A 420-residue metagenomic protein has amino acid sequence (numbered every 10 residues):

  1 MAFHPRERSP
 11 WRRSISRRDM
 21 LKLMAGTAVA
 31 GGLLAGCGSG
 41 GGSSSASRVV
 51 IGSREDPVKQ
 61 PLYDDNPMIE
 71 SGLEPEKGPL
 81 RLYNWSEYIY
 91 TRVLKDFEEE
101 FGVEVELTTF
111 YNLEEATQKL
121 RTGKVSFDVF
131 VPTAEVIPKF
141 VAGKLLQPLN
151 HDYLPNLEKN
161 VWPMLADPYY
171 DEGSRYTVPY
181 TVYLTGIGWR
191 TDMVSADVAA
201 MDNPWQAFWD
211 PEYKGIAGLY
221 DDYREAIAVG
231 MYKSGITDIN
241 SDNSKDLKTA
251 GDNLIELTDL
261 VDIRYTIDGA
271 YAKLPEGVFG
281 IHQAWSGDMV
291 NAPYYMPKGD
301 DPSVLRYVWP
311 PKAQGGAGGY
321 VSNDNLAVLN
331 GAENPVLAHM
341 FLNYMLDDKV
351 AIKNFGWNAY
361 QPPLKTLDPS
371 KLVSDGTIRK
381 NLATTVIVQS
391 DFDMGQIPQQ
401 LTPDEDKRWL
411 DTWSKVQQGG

Functional and structural regions predicted by a protein language model:
M1-I15, D19, G26-L33: N-terminal secretory signal peptides
G38-S47: Bacterial lipoprotein signal-peptidase II cleavage site
V58-K139: Early extracytoplasmic/lumenal segment of secretory-pathway proteins
R121, V125-P132, Q147-W189, G215-I216: A structural signal for short loop-to-beta-strand junctions that line the ligand-binding cleft of periplasmic/secreted
P138, G218-A226, G230, S234 (+1 more regions): Ligand-binding pocket segment of bilobal, Venus flytrap-like solute-binding proteins
Q147-L157, T177, G299-Y320, L329-G331: Short beta-strand->loop
D324, V328-Q396: Mature extracytoplasmic/periplasmic domains
V388-G420: Conserved C-terminal helix/tail region of periplasmic/extracytoplasmic solute-binding proteins
